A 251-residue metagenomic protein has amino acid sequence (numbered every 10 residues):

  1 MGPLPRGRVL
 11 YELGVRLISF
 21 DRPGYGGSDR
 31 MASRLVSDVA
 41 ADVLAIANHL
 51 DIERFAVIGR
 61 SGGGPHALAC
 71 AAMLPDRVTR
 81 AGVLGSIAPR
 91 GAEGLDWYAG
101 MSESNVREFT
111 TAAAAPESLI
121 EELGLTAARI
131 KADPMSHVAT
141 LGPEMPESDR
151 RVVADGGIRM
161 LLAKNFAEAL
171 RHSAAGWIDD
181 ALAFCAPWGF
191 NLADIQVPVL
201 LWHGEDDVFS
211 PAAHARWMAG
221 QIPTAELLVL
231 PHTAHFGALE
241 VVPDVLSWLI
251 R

Functional and structural regions predicted by a protein language model:
M1-R8: The serine-hydrolase catalytic nucleophile loop
L10-R30: Conserved alpha/beta-hydrolase
S37-A56, H66: Conserved acidic catalytic loop of the alpha/beta-hydrolase fold
E53-W97: Conserved hydrolase catalytic core segment
M101-F190: Alpha/beta-hydrolase
I195, L201-H203, D207: Short beta-strand/loop motif that positions the catalytic acidic residue of the alpha/beta-hydrolase fold
V208-H214: Conserved alpha/beta-hydrolase "acid-adjacent" motif
T224-R251: Catalytic active-site module of serine/aspartate enzymes centered on a nucleophile-bearing elbow/loop
